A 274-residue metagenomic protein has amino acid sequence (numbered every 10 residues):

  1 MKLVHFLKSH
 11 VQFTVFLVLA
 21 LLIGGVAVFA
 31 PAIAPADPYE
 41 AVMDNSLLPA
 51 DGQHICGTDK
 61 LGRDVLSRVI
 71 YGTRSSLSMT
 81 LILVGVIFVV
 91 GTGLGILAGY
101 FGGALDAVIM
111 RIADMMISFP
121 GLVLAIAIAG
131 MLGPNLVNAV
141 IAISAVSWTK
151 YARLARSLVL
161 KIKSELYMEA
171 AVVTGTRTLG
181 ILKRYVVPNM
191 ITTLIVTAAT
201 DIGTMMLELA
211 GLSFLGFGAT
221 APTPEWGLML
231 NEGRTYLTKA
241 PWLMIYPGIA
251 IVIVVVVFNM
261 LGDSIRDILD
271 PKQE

Functional and structural regions predicted by a protein language model:
M1-A36, M190-I191: N-terminal signal-anchor/first transmembrane alpha helix
V28-S67, G216: Short membrane-interfacial helix/loop motifs at transmembrane-helix boundaries
I55, D59, V89-G91, G99-Y100 (+2 more regions): Generic hydrophobic transmembrane alpha-helix motif, especially the helices
V65-I70, I112, F119, A155 (+7 more regions): Short hydrophobic alpha-helical segments within the ABC transporter permease transmembrane module
V65-Y100: Transmembrane alpha-helix signature in integral membrane proteins
S67-T80, G130-K150, W242-I251: Loop-to-helix entry region at the N-terminal start of transmembrane alpha-helices in multi-pass membrane transporters
A129-M131, I143, L158-V159, L207-A250: Glycine-rich helix-loop "coupling/hinge" segments at transmembrane-helix boundaries in multipass transporters
V146, T192-I202, P241-E274: C-terminal transmembrane helix and the adjacent membrane-cytosol boundary/short C-terminal tail of inner/organellar
